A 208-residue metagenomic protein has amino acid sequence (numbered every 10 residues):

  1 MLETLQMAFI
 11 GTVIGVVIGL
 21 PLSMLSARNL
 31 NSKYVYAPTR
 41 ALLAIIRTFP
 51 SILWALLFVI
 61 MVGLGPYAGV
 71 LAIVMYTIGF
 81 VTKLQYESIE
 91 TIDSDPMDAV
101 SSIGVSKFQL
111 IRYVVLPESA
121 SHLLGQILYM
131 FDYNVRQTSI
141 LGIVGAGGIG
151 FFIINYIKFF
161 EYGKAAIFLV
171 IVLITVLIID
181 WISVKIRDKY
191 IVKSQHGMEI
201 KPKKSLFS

Functional and structural regions predicted by a protein language model:
M1-L25: Transmembrane alpha-helix signature in integral membrane proteins
E3, A37-R47, E87-S94, D98-S102 (+3 more regions): Short amphipathic alpha-helical coupling elements at transmembrane boundaries
T4, L22-A55, L84-E87: Cytoplasmic-entry segments and transmembrane alpha-helices of multi-pass inner-membrane transporters
T4-T12, L42, T48-I52, I92 (+3 more regions): Loop-to-transmembrane-helix entry motif
L43-V74: Generic hydrophobic transmembrane alpha-helix motif, especially the helices
I60, N134-V172, I191-M198: Glycine-rich helix-loop "coupling/hinge" segments at transmembrane-helix boundaries in multipass transporters
L64-V115, S121-M130, W181-V184: Membrane-cytosol interface at the C-terminal ends of specific transmembrane alpha-helices in multi-pass membrane
G125, A166-S208: C-terminal transmembrane helix and the adjacent membrane-cytosol boundary/short C-terminal tail of inner/organellar
